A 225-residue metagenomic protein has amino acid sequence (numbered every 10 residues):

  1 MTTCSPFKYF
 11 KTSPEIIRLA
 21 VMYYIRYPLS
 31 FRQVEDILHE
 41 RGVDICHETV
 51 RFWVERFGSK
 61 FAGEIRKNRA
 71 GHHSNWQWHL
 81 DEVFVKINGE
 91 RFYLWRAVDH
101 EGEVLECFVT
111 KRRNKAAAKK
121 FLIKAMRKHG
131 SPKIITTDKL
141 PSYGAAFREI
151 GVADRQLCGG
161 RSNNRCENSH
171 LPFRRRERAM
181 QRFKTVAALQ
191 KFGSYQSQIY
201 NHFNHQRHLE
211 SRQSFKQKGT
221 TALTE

Functional and structural regions predicted by a protein language model:
M1-R26, G42-C46, R51, R69 (+2 more regions): Basic, short loop/linker segments at the boundary and entry of helix-turn-helix/winged-helix-like folds
A20, V34, V50, L80-D81 (+8 more regions): Mobile genetic element proteins and their domesticated derivatives, centered on retroelements and DNA transposons
P28, N88-V104, L122-A125: Short conserved beta-strand segments at catalytic cores or DNA/RNA-binding microdomains of nucleic-acid binding
S30-V43: DNA-recognition alpha helix
R56, C107-H129: Active-site beta-loop-alpha junctions of metal-dependent nucleic acid enzymes, especially the RNase H-like/DDE
H73-I87: Two-metal-ion RNase H-like nuclease active-site motif
S169-T185, Q196-S197, N201-F203: Active-site proximal helix-loop segment of RNase H-like, two-metal nucleases, encompassing DDE(D)
Q190-E225: C-terminal domain-tail junction helix/linker
